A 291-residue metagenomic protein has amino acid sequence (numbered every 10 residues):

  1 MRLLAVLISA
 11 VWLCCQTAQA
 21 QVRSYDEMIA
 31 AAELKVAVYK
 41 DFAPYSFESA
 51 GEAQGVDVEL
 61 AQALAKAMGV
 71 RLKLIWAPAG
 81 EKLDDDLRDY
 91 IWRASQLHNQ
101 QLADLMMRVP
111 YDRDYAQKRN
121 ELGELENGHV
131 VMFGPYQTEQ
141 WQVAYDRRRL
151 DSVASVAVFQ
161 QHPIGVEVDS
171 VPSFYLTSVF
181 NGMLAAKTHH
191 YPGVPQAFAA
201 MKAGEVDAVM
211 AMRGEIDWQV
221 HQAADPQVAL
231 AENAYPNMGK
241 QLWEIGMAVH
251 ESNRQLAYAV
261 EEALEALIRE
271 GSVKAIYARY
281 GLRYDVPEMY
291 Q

Functional and structural regions predicted by a protein language model:
A5-Q16: Bacterial N-terminal signal peptides
Q21-V109: Extracytoplasmic small-molecule ligand-binding "clamshell" domains of the periplasmic binding protein/Venus flytrap
K40, Q137-A144, R213, H221-E261 (+1 more regions): Periplasmic-binding protein-like
Q54-A67, T138-M183, H189-P192, G214: Bilobed "Venus flytrap"/periplasmic-binding protein-like clamshell domains and structurally analogous long
V58-A67, R147-L150, H162-P163, K240-Y280: Extended ligand-binding regions for polar small-molecule ligands
L74-V156: Acidic, polar ligand-binding/catalytic clefts
V109-E124, Y175-V179, K202, D207-Q241: A ligand-binding cleft/hinge motif common to bilobed small-molecule-binding domains
P172-Y175, V228, E262-Q291: Ligand-binding clefts/hinges and TM-proximal coupling segments of bilobed small-molecule sensing domains
